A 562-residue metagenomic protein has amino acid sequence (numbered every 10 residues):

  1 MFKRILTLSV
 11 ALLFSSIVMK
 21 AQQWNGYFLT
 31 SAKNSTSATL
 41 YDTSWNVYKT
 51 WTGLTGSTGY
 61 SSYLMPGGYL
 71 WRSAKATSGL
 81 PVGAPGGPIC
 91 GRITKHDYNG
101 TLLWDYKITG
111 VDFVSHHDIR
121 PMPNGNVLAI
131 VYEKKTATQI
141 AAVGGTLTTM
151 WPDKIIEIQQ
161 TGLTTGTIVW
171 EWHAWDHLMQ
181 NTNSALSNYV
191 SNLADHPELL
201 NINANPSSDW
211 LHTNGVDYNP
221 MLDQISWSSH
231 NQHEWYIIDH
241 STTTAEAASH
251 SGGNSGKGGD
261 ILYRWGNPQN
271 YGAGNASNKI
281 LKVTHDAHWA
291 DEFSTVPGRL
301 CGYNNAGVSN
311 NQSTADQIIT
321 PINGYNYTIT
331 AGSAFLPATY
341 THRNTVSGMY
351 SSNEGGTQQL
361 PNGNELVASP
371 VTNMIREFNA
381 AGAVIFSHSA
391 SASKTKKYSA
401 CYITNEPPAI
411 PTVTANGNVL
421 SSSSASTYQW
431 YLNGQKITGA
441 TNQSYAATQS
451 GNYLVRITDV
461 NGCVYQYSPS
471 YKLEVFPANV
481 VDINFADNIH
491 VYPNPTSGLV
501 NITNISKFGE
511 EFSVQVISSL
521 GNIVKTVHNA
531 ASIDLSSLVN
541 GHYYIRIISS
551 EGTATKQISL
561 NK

Functional and structural regions predicted by a protein language model:
M1-Q23, L560-K562: Bacterial Sec-dependent N-terminal signal peptides
Q22-P411: Histidine-/acidic-rich catalytic cores in large beta-rich domains
A32, S229, S369, S422 (+3 more regions): Non-cytosolic beta-sheet module surface loops
N34-S35, I89, V296, S309-Q312 (+4 more regions): Short loop/turn segments at connectors of secondary-structure elements within structured domains
T43, T427-K436, T441, Y445-V464 (+1 more regions): C-terminal outer-membrane/trafficking sorting elements
I168-W170, F386, Y465-P469, K525 (+1 more regions): Short beta-strand segments
I403-A415, Q466-Y492, K507: Residue-level detector of functionally pivotal "anchor" positions at catalytic/ligand-binding pockets or at interdomain
A415-S424, L499-T503: A short beta-strand segment in extracellular, disulfide-stabilized domains
